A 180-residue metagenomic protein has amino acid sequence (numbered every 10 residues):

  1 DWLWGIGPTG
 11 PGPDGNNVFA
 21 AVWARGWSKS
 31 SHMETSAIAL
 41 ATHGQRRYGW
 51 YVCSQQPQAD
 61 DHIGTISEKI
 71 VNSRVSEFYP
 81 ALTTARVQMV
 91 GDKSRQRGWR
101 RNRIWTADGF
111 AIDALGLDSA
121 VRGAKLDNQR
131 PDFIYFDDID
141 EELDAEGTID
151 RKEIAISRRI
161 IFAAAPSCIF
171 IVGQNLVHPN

Functional and structural regions predicted by a protein language model:
D1-N180: Phosphate/NTP-binding elements of NTP-utilizing enzymes
